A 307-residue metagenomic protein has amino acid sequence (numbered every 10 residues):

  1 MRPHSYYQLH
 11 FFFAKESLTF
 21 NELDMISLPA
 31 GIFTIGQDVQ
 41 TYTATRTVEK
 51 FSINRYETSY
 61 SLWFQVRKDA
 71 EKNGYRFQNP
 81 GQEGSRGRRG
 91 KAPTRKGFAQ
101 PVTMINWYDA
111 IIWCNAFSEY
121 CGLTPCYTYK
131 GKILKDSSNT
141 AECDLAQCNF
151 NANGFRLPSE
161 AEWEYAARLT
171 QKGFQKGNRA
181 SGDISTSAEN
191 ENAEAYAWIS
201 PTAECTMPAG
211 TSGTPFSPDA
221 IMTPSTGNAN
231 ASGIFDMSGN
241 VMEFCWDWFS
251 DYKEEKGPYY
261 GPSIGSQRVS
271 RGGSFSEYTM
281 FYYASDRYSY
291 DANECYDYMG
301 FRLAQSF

Functional and structural regions predicted by a protein language model:
R2-H10: N-terminal low-complexity segments that are often proline-rich with Ser/Thr-Pro
F12, E16-P29, A152-F155: GGW-centered surface loops in extracellular recognition modules
F20-N79, P101-S118, A166, S238-G239: A short glycine-rich, aromatic-capped structural motif
I35-K50, R76, T206-A229, F281-Y298: Short, polar loop/linker segments at the starts of domains and inter-domain junctions
Y75-T94, K135, T140-C148: Cellulosome-associated attachment modules in secreted, modular CAZymes
W107-A284: Functional-site microenvironments in short loops/helix caps that host divalent-cation chemistry
Y296-F307: Short, structured beta-strand segments at or near domain termini in extracellular proteins/domains
